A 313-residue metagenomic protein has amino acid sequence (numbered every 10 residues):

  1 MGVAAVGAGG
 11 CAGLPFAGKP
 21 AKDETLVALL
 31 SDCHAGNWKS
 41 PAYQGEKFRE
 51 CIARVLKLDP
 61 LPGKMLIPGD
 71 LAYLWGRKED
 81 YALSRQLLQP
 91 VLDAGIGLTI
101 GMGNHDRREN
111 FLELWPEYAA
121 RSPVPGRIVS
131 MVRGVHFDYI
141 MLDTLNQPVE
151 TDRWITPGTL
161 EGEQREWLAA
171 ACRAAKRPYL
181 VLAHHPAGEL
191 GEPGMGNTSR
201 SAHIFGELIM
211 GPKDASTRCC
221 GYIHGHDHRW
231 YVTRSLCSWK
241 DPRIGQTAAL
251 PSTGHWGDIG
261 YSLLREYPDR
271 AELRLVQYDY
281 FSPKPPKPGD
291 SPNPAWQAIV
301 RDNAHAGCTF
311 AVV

Functional and structural regions predicted by a protein language model:
M1-A17: N-terminal export signals
L14-Y81: N-terminal active-site segment of His-dependent metallophosphoesterases
D32, G69-D70, G103-N104, H184 (+1 more regions): Active-site glycine-centered loops adjacent to acidic/histidine catalytic or metal-binding residues that shape
G36-S40, L71-G76, N146-T159, E189-G196: Surface-exposed cleft-lining segments at the edges of enzyme active sites
I67, R173-G191: Short acidic, glycine-rich surface-loop motifs adjacent to enzyme active sites
R77-A169, I204-C219, V232-R274: Extended active-site neighborhood of metal-dependent phosphoesterases/phosphodiesterases
L182-A187, C220-W230: Histidine-centered catalytic micro-motifs
R265-V313: A short C-terminal boundary segment appended to hydrolase-like catalytic domains
